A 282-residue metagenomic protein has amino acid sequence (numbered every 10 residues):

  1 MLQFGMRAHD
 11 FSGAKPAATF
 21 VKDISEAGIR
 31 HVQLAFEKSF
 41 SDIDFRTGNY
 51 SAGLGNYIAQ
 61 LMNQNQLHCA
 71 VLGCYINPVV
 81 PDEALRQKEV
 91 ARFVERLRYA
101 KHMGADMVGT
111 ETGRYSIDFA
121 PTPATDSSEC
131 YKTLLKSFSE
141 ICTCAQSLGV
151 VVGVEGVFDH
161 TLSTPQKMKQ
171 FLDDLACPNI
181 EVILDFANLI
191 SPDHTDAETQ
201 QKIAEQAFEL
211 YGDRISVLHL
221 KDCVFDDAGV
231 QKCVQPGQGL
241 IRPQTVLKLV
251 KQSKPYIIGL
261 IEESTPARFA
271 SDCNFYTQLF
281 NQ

Functional and structural regions predicted by a protein language model:
M1-A105, S139, C177, E181 (+1 more regions): N-terminal pre-domain/capping segments
M1-G5, G13-H31, N63, P165-Q282: Histidine-acidic metal/acid-base catalytic patches
M6-A8, D44-R46, D82-A84, S128-E129 (+3 more regions): Short, contiguous strand/loop micro-motifs
D10-S12, F36-K38, I76-P78, T112-S116 (+4 more regions): Active-site-proximal loop/turn and secondary-structure-junction residues that shape catalytic pockets, frequently
A14, A18, G48-N56, E83-V94 (+6 more regions): Non-membrane alpha-helical structural segments and their capping/turn regions in soluble enzymes
Q33, V71, G109-T110, V154 (+2 more regions): Hydrophobic residues in well-ordered beta-strands that form the structural core
F40-F45, P78-E83, S116-A124, I190-H194 (+1 more regions): A short acidic, helix-capping loop that chelates divalent metal ions and anchors anionic groups
N56-Y57, L61-Q64, V80-V182: Active-site acidic/histidine proton-transfer and metal-coordination neighborhood in alpha/beta enzyme cores
